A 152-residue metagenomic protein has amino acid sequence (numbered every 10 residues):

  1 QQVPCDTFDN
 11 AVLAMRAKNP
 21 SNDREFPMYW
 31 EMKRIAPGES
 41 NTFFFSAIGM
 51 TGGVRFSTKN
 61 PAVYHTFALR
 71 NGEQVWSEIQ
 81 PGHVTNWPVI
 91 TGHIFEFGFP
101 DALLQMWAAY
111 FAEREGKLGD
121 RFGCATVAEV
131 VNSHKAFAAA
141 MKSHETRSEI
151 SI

Functional and structural regions predicted by a protein language model:
Q1-A68, L104-L118, A138-M141, I152: Contiguous beta-strand/loop segments that form the cofactor/metal-binding neighborhood of enzyme cores
Q2, H93-D101: A short glycine-threonine-serine/GTX helix/turn-capping micro-motif
A62-T85: Mobile, glycine-enriched helix-loop/loop "lid" segments at the mouths of ligand-binding/catalytic clefts that gate
T85-I94: Short, charged, low-complexity loops and linkers
D101-Q105, A125, N132-K135: Short, charged alpha-helical segments
E113-N132: Glycine- and charged-residue-rich phosphate/anionic-cofactor binding loop of Rossmann-like
V127, V131, E145-I152: C-terminal lid/capping helical subdomain adjacent to the catalytic/cofactor pocket in oxidative enzymes
V130-K142: C-terminal hydrophobic helical "lid"/dimerization subdomain of Rossmann-like NAD(P)H-dependent oxidoreductases
